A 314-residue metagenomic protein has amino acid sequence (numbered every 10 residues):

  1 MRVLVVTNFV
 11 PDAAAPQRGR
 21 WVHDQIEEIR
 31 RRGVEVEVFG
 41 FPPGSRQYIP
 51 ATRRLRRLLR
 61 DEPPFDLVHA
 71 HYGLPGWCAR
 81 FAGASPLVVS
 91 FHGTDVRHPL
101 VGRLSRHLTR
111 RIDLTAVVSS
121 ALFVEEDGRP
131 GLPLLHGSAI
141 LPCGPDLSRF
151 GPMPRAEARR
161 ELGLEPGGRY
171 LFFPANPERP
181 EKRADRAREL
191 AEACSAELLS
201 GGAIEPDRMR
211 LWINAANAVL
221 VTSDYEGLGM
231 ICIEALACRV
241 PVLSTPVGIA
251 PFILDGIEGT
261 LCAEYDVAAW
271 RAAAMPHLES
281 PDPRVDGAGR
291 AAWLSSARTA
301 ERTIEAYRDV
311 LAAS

Functional and structural regions predicted by a protein language model:
L4, E165-K182, R188-E192: Conserved donor-binding/catalytic core segment of Leloir-type glycosyltransferases
Q17, Y265, E279-L311: A charged, aromatic-enriched C-terminal amphipathic alpha-helix characteristic of glycosyltransferases across folds
A70-P75: Short His-centered aromatic/hydrophobic patch
T109, L211-A216: Short alpha-helical donor nucleotide-sugar binding micro-motif in glycosyltransferases
I112-S138, P145-P152, T303: A short, active-site helix/loop in glycosyltransferases that binds the activated sugar's phosphate group
D224: Aromatic "clamp/platform" in nucleotide-sugar-dependent glycosyltransferases that forms part of the donor/acceptor
P241-S244: Short hydrophobic beta-strand element within catalytic cores of glycosyltransferases and related nucleotide-activated
D255-V267, M275-P281: Conserved acidic donor-binding segment of nucleotide-sugar-dependent glycosyltransferases
